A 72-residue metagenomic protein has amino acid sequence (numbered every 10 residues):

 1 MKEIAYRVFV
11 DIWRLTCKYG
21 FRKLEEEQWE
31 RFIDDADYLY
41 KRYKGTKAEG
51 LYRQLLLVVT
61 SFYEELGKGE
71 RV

Functional and structural regions predicted by a protein language model:
M1-E27: N-terminal acidic leader/helix
M1-I4, Q28-R31, K47, L51: Non-membrane alpha-helical secondary structure
V8-D11, L15, D35-L39, V58 (+1 more regions): Charge-rich, solvent-exposed alpha-helical interaction surfaces
E26-K44: Amphipathic, non-membrane alpha-helical rod segments
K41-V72: Short, charged early-sequence alpha-helical segments and their helix-coil boundaries
